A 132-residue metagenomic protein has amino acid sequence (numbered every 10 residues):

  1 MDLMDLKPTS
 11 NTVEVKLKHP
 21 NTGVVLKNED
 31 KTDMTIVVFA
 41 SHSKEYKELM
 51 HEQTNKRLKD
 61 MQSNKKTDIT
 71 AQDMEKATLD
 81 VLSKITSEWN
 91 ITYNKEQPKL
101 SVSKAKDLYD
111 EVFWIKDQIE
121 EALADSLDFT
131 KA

Functional and structural regions predicted by a protein language model:
M1-D60, F129-A132: Short, charged/polar N-terminal "headpieces" of proteins
D2, L26-D30, H42, T70-Q72 (+3 more regions): Exposed, low-complexity/repetitive linear segments and helix-based recognition motifs, biased toward charged/polar
S10, S41-S43, S63, S83-S87 (+2 more regions): Generic serine detector
L17, T32, T78, K99-L100: Intrinsically disordered, low-complexity segments enriched in glycine/proline and serine/threonine
T35-F39, K47, T67, A71 (+5 more regions): Intrinsic-disorder-associated interaction segments
L49-E88, N94: Negatively charged, Asp/Glu-rich surface segments that serve as flexible interaction/assembly modules
E88-A132: C-terminal charged interaction modules
